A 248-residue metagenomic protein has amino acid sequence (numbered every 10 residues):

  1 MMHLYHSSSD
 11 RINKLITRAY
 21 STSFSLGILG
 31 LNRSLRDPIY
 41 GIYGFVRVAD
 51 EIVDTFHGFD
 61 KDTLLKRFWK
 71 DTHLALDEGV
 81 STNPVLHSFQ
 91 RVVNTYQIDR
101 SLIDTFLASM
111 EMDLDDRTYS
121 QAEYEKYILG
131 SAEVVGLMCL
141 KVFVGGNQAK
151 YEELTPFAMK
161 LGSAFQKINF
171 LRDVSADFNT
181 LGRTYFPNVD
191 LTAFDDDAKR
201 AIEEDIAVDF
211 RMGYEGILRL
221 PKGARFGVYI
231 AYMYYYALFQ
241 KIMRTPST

Functional and structural regions predicted by a protein language model:
M1-F165, L171-T248: Catalytic cores of Mg2+-dependent Asp-rich isoprenoid enzymes
